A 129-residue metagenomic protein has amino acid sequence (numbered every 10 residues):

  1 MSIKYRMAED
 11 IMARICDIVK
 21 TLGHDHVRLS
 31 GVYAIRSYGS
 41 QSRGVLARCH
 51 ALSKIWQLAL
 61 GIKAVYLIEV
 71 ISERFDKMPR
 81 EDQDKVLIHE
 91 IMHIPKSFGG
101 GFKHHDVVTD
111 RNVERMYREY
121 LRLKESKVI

Functional and structural regions predicted by a protein language model:
M1-E81, S97-I129: Metalloprotease/metallohydrolase-associated module, dominated by Zn2+-dependent proteases
K85-S97: Active-site recognition of the HExxH zinc-binding catalytic motif
